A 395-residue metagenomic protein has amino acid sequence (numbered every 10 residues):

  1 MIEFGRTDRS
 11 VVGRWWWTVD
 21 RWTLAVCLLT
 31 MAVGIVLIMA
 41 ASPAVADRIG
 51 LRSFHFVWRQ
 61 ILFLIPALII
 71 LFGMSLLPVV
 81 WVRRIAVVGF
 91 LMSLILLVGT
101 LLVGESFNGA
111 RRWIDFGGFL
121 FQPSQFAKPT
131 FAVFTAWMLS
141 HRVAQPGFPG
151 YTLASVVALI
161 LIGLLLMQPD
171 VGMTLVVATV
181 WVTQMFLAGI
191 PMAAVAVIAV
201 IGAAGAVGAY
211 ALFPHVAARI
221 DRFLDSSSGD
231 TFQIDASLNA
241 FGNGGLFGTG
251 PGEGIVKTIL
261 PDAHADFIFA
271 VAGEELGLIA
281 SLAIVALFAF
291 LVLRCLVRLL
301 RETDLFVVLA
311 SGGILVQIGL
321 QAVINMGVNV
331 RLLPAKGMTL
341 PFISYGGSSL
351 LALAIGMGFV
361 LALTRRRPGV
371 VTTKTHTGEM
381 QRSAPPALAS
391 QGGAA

Functional and structural regions predicted by a protein language model:
M1-W17: Short, Lys/Arg-rich, polar N-terminal cytosolic tail immediately upstream of the first transmembrane signal-anchor
G5, V216-A217, G248-P251, V292: Short acidic (Asp/Glu) and glycine-rich catalytic loops that position anionic groups and cofactors
L24-A40, A46-Q233, A270-V328, I355-F359 (+1 more regions): Hydrophobic alpha-helical transmembrane segments of multi-pass inner membrane proteins, especially in bacterial systems
A32, R331-K374: Transmembrane alpha-helices of multi-pass inner-membrane enzymes
G117-A127, M167-P169, G245, T249 (+1 more regions): Glycine/serine-rich anion-binding loops at beta->alpha junctions that coordinate negatively charged ligand groups
G245-I279: Long extracytoplasmic/lumenal interhelical loops at the membrane interface of multi-pass membrane proteins
